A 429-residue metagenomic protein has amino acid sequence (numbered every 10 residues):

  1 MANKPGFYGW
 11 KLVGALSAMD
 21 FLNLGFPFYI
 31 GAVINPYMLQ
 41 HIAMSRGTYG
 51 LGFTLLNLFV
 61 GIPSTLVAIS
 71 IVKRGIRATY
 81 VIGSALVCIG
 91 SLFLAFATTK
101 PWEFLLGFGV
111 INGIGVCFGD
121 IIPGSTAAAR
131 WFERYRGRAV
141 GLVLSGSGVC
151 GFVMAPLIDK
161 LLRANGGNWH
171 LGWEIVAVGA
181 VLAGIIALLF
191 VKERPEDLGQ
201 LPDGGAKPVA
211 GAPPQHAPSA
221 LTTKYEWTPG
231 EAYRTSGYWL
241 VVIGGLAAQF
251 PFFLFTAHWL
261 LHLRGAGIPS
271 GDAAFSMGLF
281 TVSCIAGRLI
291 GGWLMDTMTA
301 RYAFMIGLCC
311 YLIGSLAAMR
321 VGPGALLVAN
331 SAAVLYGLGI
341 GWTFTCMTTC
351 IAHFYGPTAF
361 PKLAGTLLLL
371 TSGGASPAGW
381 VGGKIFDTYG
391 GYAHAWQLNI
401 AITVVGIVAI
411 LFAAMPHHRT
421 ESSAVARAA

Functional and structural regions predicted by a protein language model:
K11-R46, M154-A155, F255-L260: Extracytoplasmic
F21, W102-G119, V328-W342: Hydrophobic core of transmembrane alpha-helices in multi-pass small-molecule transporters, especially MFS/SLC-type
F28-M38, G230-L289, A378: Extracytoplasmic gate region of multi-pass secondary transporters
P63-I76, R288-T299, F386-D387: Helix-to-loop junctions at the C-terminal end of transmembrane segments in multipass secondary transporters
A85-T99, C310-P323: C-terminal ends and interior cores of transmembrane alpha-helices in multi-pass membrane transporters/permeases
F108-S145: Cytoplasmic helix-loop-helix junction between adjacent transmembrane helices in 12-TM secondary transporters
G172-L189, W396-F412: Symmetry-related core transmembrane helices of the 12-TM Major Facilitator Superfamily/SLC fold
F252, D272, G278-C284, I290 (+1 more regions): C-terminal transmembrane helical hairpin of 12-TM major facilitator-type secondary transporters
